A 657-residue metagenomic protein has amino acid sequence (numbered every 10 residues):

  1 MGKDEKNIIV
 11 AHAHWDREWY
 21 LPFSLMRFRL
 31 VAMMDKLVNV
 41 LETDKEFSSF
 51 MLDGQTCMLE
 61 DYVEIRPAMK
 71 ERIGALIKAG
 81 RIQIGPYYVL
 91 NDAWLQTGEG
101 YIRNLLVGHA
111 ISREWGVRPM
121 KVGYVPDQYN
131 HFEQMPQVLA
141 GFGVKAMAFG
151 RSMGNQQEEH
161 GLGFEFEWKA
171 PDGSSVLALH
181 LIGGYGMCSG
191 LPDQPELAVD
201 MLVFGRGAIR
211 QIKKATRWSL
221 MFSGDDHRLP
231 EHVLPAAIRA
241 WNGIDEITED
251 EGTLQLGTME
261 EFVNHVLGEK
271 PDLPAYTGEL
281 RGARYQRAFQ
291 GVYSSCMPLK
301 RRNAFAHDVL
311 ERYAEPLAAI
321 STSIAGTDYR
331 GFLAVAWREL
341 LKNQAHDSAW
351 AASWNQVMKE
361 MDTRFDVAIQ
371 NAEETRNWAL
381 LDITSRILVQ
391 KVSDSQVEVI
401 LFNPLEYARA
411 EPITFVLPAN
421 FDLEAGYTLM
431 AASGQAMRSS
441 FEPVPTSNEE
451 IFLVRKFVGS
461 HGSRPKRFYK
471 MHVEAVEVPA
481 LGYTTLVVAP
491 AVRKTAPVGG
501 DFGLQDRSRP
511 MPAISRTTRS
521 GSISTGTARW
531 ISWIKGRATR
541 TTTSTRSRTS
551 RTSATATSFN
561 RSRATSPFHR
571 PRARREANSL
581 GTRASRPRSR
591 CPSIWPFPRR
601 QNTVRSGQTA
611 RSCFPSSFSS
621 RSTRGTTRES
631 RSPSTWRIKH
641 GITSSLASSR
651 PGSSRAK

Functional and structural regions predicted by a protein language model:
M1-E99, R103, I111-W115, E279 (+5 more regions): N-terminal catalytic cores of secreted or lumenal carbohydrate-active enzymes
G2, K6-W15, Y20, L162-S393 (+6 more regions): Active-site and substrate-binding clefts of carbohydrate-active enzymes
K3-K6, D44-S49, K78-Q83, V117-K121 (+4 more regions): Loop/turn elements at helix/coil->beta-strand transitions in domains of secreted/extracellular proteins
D16-L30, D53-V63, G85-I102, R118-Y129 (+5 more regions): The substrate-binding groove and active-site-proximal loops of carbohydrate-active enzymes, especially glycoside
E42-T43, F47-F50, E64-I84, E159-G205 (+1 more regions): Active-site cores of enzymes that catalyze phosphoryl transfer or operate on phosphate-rich substrates
I102-G141, F204-F222: CE4/NodB-like, metal-dependent polysaccharide N-deacetylase domain that modifies extracellular/periplasmic N-acetylated
A146-G207, D501, S508, A513-I514 (+3 more regions): Loop-rich catalytic cores of soluble enzymes, especially ATP-dependent carboxylate-amine ligases and other
R330-A334, K342-W636, G641, A647-S648: Catalytic and substrate-binding regions of extracellular carbohydrate-active enzymes, especially polysaccharide lyases
